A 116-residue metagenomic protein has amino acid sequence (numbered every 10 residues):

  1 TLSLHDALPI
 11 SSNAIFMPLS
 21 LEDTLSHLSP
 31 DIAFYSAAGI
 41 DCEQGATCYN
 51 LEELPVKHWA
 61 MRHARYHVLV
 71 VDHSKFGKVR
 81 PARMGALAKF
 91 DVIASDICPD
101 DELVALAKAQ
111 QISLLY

Functional and structural regions predicted by a protein language model:
S3, A7-Y116: Conserved phosphate- and dinucleotide-binding cores of soluble alpha/beta proteins, encompassing both enzyme active
